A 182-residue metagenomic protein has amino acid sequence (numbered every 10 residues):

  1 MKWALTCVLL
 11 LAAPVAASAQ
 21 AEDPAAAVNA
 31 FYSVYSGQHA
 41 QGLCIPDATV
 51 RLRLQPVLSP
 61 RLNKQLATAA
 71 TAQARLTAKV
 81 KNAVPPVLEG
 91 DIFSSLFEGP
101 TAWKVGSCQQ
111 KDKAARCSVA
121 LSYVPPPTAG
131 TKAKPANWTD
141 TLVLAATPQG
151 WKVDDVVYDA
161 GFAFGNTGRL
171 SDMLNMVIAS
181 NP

Functional and structural regions predicted by a protein language model:
M1-C7: Bacterial N-terminal signal peptides that target proteins for export
A12-A16: N-terminal signal peptide c-region/cleavage motif recognized by signal peptidases
Q20-P24, G42, P46, K132 (+3 more regions): Extracytoplasmic/periplasmic, Sec-exported soluble proteins
Q20-V84: Core segments of small alpha/beta cavity-forming domains
L58-T131: Surface-exposed, charged secondary-structure patches
V105-S107, T139-A146: Hydrophobic/aromatic beta-strand elements that line small-molecule binding cavities or substrate pockets in beta-rich
A114-S118, S122-T139, T147-P148, K152-P182: Low-complexity, intrinsically disordered terminal/linker segments enriched in charged and Gly/Pro repeats
